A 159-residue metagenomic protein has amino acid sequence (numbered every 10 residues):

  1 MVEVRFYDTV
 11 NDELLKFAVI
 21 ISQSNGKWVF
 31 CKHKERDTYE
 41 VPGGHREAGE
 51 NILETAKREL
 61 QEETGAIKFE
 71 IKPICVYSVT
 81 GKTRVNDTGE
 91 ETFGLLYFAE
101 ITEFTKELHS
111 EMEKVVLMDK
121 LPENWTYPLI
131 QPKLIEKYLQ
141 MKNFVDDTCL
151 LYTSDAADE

Functional and structural regions predicted by a protein language model:
M1-V19: Acidic, metal-coordinating catalytic segment for phosphate/diphosphate chemistry, firing primarily on the Nudix
D12, T102-F104, K137: Glycine-aromatic-enriched surface loops/turns that form tight recognition elements
L15-F17, Q23, K34-R36, V41 (+2 more regions): Short connector loops at helix/strand junctions that flank enzyme active sites, especially segments positioning acidic
Q23-E62: Conserved Nudix-box catalytic region and its N-terminal flanking loop in Nudix hydrolases and closely related
R46-E70, S78-K133: Unchanged
F144-D147: Acidic/histidine-enriched, glycine/proline-rich intrinsically disordered or flexible terminal extensions
Y152-A157: Conserved small/polar residues in nucleotide/adenosyl-binding loops
